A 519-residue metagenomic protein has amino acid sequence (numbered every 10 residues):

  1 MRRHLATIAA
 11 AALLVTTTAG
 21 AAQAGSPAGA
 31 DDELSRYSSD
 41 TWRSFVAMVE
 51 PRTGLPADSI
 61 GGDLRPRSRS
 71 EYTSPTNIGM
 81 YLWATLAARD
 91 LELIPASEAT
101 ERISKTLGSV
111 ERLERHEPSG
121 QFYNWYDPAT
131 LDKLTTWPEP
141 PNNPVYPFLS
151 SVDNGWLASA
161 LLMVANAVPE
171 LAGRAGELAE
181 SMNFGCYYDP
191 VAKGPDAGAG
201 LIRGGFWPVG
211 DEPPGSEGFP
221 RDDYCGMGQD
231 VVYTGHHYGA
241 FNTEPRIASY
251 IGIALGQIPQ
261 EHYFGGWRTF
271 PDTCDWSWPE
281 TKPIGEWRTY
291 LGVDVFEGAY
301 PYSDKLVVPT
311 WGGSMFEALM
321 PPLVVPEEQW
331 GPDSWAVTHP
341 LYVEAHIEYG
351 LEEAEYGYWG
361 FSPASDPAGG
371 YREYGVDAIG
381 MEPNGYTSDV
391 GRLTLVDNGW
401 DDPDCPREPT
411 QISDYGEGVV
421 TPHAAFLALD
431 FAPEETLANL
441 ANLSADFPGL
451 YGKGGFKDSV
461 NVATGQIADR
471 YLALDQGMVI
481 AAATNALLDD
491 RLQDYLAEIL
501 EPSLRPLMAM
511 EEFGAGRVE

Functional and structural regions predicted by a protein language model:
M1-A24: Secretory targeting and sorting signals
G25-E519: Ser/Thr/Asn(+Pro)-rich, low-complexity disordered segments
